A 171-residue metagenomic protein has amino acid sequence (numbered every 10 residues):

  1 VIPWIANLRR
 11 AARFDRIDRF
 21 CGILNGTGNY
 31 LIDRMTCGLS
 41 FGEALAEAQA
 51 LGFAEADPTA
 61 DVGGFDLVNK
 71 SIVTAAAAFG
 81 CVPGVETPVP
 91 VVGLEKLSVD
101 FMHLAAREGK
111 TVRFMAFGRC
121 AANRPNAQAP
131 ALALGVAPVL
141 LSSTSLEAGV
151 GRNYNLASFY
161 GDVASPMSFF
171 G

Functional and structural regions predicted by a protein language model:
V1-A54, G64-D66, V73: Rossmann-like NAD(P)H-binding beta-loop-alpha module
R10-R16, G22-L24, N126-A129, G149-R152 (+1 more regions): Solvent-exposed alpha-helices and their adjacent loops that cap or buttress functional pockets in soluble metabolic
R16-D18, A56-P58, S165-F170: A short glycine/serine-rich beta->alpha loop
D18-G22, N29, T111-R113, A133-G135 (+2 more regions): Structural motif
R34-M35, A44-A148, L156: Substrate-binding/catalytic subdomain of NAD(P)-dependent oxidoreductase enzymes
S142-G171: ATP-dependent carboxylate/acyl-activation modules
